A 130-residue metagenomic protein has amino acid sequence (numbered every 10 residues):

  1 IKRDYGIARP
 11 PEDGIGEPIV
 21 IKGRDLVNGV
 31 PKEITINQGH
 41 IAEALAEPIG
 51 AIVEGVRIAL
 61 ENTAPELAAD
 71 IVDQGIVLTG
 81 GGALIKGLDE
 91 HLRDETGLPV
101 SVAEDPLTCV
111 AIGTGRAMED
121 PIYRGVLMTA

Functional and structural regions predicted by a protein language model:
R3-A130: Helical "lid/coupling" subdomains associated with nucleotide-phosphate turnover
